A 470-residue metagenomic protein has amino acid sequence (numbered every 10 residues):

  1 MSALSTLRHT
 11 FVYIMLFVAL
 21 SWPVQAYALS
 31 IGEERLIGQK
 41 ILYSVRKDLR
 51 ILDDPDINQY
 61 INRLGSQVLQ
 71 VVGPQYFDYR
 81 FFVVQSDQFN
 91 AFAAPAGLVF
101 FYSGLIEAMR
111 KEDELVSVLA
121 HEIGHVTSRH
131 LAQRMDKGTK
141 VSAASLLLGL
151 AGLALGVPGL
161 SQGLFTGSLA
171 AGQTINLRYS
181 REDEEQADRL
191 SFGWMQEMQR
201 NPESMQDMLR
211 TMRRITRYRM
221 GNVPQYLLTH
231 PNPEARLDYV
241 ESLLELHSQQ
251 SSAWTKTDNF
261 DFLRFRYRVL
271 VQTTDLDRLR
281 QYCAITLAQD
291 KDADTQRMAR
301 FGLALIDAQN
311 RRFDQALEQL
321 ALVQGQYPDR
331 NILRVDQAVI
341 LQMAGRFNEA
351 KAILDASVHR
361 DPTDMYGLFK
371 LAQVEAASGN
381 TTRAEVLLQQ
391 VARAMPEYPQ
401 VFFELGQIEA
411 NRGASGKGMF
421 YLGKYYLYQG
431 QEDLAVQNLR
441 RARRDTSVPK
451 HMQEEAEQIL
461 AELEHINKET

Functional and structural regions predicted by a protein language model:
S2-F92, Q173, I215-M220, Y282-C283 (+8 more regions): Hydrophobic or amphipathic, alpha-helical segments that drive membrane association/targeting
Y27, Q39, I51-D53, Q59 (+7 more regions): Extracytoplasmic and endomembrane cell-envelope/extracellular-matrix remodeling and assembly machinery
I57-N58, F77-R80, M135-A144, Q162-L164 (+1 more regions): Acidic/histidine metal-binding catalytic segments
F100, E114-E122, V126, T166: Short alpha-helical catalytic segment bearing the HExxH-like zincin motif of zinc-dependent metalloproteases
S103-S117, Y179-E182: Short pre-active-site segment immediately N-terminal to the catalytic Zn-binding motif
D113, I123-K140: Catalytic Zn2+-binding segment of zinc metalloproteases
K140-P158, G163-I175: Membrane-active amphipathic alpha-helices enriched in small hydrophobic residues
